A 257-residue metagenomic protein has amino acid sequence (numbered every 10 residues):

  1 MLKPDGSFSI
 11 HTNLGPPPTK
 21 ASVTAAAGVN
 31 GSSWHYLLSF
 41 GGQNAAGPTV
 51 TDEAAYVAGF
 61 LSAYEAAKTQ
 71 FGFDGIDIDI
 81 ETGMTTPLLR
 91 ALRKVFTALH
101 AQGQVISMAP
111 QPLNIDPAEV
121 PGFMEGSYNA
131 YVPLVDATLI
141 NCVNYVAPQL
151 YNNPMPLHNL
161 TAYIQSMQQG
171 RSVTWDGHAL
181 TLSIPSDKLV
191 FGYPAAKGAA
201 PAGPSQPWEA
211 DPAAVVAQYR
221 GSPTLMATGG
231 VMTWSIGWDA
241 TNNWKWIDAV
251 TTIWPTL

Functional and structural regions predicted by a protein language model:
M1, P255-L257: N-terminal module-boundary/linker segments of secreted carbohydrate-active enzymes
M1-H178, S183-A213, L225-T228, A240-V250: Chitinase-like catalytic core of GlcNAc-active glycosidases
V231-I236: Glycine-rich phosphate-binding active-site loops on the catalytic face of alpha/beta enzymes
